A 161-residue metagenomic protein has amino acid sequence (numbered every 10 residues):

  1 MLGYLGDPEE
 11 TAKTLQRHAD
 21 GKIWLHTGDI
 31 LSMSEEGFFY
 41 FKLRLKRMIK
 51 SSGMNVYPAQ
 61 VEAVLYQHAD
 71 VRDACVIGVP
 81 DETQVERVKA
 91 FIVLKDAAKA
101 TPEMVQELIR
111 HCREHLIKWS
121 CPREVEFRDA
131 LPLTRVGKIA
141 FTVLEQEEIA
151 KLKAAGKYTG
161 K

Functional and structural regions predicted by a protein language model:
L2-G6, E10-I23, G28-S120, V143-Q146: AMP-binding/adenylate-forming catalytic core of the ANL superfamily
D7, R135-V136, A140, I149: A broad "ordered helical/assembly scaffold" signature
V105, L131-P132, I149-A150: Intrinsic structural disorder
E114-I139, K157-K161: AMP-binding/adenylate-forming catalytic domain of the ANL superfamily
Q146-K161: Acidic/polar alpha-helix N-cap and adjacent early helical turns within long charge-rich amphipathic helices/linkers
